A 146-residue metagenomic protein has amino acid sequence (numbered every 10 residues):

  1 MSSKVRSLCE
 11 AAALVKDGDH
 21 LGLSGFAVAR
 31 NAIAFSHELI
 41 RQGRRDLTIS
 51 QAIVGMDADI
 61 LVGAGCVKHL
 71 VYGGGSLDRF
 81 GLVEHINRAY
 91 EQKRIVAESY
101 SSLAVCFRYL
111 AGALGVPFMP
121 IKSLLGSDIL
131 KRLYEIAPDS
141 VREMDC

Functional and structural regions predicted by a protein language model:
M1-C146: Conserved alpha/beta enzyme-core scaffold
